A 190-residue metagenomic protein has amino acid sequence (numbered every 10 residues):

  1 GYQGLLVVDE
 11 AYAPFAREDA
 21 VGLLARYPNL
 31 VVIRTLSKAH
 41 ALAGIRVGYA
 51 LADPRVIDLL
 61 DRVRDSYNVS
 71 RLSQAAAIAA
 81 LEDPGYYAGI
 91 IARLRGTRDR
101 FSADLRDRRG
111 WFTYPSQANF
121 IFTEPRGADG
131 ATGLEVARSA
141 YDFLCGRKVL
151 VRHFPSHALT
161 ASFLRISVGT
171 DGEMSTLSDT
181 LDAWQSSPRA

Functional and structural regions predicted by a protein language model:
G1-L6, E10-L42, R55: Active-site pre-lysine segment of PLP-dependent enzymes
Q3, P28, R109-G110, K148: Residue-level detector of structured alpha->beta connecting loops
N29-D107, W111-Y114: PLP-dependent aminotransferase class I/II
G44, Q117, A158-S162: Short acidic/glycine-enriched loop/turn segments that link adjacent beta-strands
L94-R95, L105-R147, L164, V168-T170: Conserved PLP-binding catalytic core of the aspartate aminotransferase-like
S139, G146-R147, S156-A190: PLP-dependent enzyme catalytic core of the Aspartate aminotransferase-like
